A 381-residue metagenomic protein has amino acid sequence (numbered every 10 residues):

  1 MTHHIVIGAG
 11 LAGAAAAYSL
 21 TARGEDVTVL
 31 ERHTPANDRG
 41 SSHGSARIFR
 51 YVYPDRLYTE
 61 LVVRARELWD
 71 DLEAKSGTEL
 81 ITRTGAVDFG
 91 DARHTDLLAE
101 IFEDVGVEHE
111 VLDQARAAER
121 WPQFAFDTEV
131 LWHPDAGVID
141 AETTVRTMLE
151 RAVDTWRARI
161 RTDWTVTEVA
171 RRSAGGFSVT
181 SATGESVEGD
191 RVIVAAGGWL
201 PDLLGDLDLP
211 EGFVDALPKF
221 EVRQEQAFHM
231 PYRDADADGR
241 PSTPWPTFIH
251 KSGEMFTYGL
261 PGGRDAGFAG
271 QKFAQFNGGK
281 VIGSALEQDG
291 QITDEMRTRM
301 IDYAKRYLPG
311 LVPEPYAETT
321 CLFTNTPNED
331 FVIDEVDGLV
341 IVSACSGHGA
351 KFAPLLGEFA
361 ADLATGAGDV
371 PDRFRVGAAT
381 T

Functional and structural regions predicted by a protein language model:
M1-A12: Beta1/beta-strand and adjacent pyrophosphate-binding region of the FAD-binding site in flavoprotein oxidoreductases
I5-I7, L30, V187-L203, G357: Short hydrophobic core segments
Y18-A22, E79-I81, G198-D337: Active-site substrate-recognition segment that forms the wall of the catalytic cavity or substrate channel
T21-S41: Glycine-rich FAD pyrophosphate-binding loop
A46-R120, D127-E129, E254-T257: Dinucleotide-binding Rossmann-like beta1-alpha1 core, especially the glycine-rich loop that anchors the ADP
G90-T155, R159-T162, E168-G175: Flavin (FAD/FMN) cofactor-binding and adjacent substrate-gating region of FAD-dependent oxidoreductase domains
T167-V187: Conserved beta-strand-loop-beta-strand element in the redox core of flavoprotein oxidoreductases
R299-T381: C-terminal catalytic lobe of FAD-dependent flavoproteins
